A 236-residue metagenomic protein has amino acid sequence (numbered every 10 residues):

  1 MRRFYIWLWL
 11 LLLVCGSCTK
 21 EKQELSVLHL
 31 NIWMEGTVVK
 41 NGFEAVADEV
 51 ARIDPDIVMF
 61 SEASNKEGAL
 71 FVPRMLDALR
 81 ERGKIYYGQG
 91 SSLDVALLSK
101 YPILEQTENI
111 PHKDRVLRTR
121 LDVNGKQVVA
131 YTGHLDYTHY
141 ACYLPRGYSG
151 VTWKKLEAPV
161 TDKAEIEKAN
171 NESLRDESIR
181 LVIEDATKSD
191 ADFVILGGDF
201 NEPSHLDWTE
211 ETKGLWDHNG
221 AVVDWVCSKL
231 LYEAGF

Functional and structural regions predicted by a protein language model:
R2-L10: Sec-dependent signal peptide recognition, specifically the positively charged N-region followed immediately by
W9, T19-D48, S99-F236: Active-site regions of metal-assisted phosphoester/phosphodiester hydrolases, unifying DNase/endonuclease modules
V14-S17: C-terminal motif of bacterial Sec signal peptides marking the signal peptidase cleavage site
E24-F43, E49, I53, G68-Y87 (+1 more regions): Internal alpha/beta domain cores that form substrate/cofactor-binding pockets in large enzymes and binding proteins
E49-A63: Proline-aspartate-enriched helix->loop->beta-strand connector
P55, L93, D114-V116: Extracytoplasmic
D56, Y86-Y87, D192-I195: Proline-centered loop/turn at the N-terminus of a beta-strand
A63-A69, L93-A96, D199-P203: Acidic helix-start/capping segments at beta-turn-to-alpha-helix junctions
